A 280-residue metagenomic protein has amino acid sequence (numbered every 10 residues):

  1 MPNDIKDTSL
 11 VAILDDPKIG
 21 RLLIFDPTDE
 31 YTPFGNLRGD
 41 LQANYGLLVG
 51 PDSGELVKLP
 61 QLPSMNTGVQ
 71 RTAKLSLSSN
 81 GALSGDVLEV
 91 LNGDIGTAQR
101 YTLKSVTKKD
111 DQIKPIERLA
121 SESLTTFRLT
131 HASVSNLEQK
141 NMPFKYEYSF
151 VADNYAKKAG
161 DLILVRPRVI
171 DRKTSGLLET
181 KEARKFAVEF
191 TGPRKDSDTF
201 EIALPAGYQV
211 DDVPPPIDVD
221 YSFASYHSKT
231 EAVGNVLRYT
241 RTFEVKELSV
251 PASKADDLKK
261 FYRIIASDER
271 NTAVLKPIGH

Functional and structural regions predicted by a protein language model:
M1-H280: A sensor for short, sequence-defined functional sites
